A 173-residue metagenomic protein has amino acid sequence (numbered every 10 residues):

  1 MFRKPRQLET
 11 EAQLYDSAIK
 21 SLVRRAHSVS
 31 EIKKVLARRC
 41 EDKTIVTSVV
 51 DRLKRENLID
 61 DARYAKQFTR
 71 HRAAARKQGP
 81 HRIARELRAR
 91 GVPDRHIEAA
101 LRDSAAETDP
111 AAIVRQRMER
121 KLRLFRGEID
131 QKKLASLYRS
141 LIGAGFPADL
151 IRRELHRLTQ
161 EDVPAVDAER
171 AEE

Functional and structural regions predicted by a protein language model:
M1-E173: An alpha-helical, amphipathic repeat domain used for nucleic-acid recognition, typified by the mTERF helical solenoid
